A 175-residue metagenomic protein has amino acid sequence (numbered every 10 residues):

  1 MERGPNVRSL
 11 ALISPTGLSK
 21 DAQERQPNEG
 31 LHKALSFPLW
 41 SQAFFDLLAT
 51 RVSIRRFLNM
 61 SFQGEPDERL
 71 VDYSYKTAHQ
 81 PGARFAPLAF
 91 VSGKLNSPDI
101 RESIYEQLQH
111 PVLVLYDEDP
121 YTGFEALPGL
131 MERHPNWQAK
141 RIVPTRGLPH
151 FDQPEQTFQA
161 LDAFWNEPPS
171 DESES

Functional and structural regions predicted by a protein language model:
R3-G4: Active-site catalytic pocket residues across diverse enzymes, especially alpha/beta-hydrolases
V7-S41: Flexible "cap/lid" loop of the alpha/beta hydrolase fold
S19, Y121-T122, L148-D152: A short, basic/aromatic alpha-helical/loop segment that forms part of the nucleotidyl-sugar donor-binding site
D21-Q26, A126-P128, D152-P154: Short aromatic-enriched loop/helix-cap "lid" or pocket-rim segments at secondary-structure transitions that line
D21-R25, F45-E106: Conserved alpha/beta-hydrolase catalytic His-Asp/Glu region
Q107-T145: Conserved loop-alpha-helix segment in the C-terminal half of the alpha/beta-hydrolase fold that carries the catalytic
P135-S175: Catalytic active-site module of serine/aspartate enzymes centered on a nucleophile-bearing elbow/loop
